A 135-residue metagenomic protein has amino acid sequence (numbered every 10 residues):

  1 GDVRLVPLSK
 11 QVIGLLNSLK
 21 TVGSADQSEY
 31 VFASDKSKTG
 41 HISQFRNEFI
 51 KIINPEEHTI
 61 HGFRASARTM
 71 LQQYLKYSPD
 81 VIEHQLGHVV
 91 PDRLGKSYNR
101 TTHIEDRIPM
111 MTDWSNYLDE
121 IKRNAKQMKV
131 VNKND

Functional and structural regions predicted by a protein language model:
G1, I13, Q73-K76, L86-N124: Catalytic-site neighborhood detector that most strongly recognizes the C-terminal catalytic loop/helix of tyrosine
D2, D26, G62-R64: Basic, Lys/Arg- and aromatic-enriched nucleic-acid-binding interface segment
V3-P7: Well-ordered beta-strand positions in beta-sheet-rich domains
S9-E57, S66-A67, L75, V89 (+1 more regions): Active-site/catalytic core of tyrosine-dependent DNA strand-transfer enzymes
A25, R123-Q127: Intrinsically disordered or highly flexible coil/loop and linker segments, enriched in small and charged/polar residues
V31, G62, S97: Conserved beta-strand positions that form and line the central face of beta-propeller blades
I60-K76, I82-E83: Short, basic/aromatic-rich helical patch in the C-terminal catalytic core of site-specific tyrosine
Q127-N134: Short hydrophobic short-linear motifs embedded in intrinsically disordered terminal tails or helical linkers
